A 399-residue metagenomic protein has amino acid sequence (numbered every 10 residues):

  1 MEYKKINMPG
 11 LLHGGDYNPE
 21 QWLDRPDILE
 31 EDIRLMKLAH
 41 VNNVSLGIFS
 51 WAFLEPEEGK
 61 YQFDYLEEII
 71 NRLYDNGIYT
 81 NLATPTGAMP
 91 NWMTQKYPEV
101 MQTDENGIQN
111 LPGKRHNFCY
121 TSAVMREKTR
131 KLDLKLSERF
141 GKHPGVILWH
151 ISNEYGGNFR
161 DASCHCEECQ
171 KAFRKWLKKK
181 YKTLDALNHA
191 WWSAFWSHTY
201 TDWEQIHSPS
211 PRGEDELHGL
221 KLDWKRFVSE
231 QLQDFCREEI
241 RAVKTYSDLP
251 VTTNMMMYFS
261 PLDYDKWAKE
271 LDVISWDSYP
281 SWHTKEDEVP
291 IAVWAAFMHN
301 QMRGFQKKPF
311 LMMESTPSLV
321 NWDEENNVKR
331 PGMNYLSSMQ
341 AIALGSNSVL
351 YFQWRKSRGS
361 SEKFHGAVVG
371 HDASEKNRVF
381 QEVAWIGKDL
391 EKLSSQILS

Functional and structural regions predicted by a protein language model:
Y3-P26: Boundary/entry segment of secreted carbohydrate-active catalytic domains
M8-H13, H40-N42, Y74-T80, K142-I147 (+4 more regions): Short, well-ordered coil/turn segments that N-cap beta-strands
G15, M36, V44, L73 (+8 more regions): Conserved, mostly hydrophobic/aromatic
W22-L38, T129-K135, M255-A268, R330-M339: Short, acidic/polar
L29-N110, L134-S137, F235-S247: Aromatic-lined substrate-binding rim segments of carbohydrate-active enzymes
N106-V273, D277-T284, E288-F297: Polysaccharide-binding and catalytic clefts of secreted carbohydrate-active enzymes
T199, W203-H207, L271, Y279-S399: Carbohydrate-binding surfaces of carbohydrate-active enzymes
